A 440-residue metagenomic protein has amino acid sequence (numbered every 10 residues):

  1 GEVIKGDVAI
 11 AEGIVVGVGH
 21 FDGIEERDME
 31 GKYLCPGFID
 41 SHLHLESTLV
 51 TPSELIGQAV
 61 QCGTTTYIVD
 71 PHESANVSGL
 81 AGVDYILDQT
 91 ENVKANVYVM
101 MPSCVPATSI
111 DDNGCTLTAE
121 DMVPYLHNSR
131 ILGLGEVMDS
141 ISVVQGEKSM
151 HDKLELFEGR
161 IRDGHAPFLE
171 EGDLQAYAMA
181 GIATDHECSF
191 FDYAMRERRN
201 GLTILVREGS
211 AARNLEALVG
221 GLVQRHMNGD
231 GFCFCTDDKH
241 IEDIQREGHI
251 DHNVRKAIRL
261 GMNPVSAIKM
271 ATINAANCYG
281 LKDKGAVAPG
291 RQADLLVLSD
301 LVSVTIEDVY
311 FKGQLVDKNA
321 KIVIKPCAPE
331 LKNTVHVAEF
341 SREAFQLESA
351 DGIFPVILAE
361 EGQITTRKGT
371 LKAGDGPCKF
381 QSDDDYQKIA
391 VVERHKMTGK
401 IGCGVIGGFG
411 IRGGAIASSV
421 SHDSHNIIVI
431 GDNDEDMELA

Functional and structural regions predicted by a protein language model:
G1-G6, I10-A11, G19-F21, V60-C62 (+2 more regions): Active-site microenvironment of metallo-dependent hydrolases
F21-V69: Replace "His-x-His-based motif
G37-I39, V99, F234, I430: Residue-level marker for buried hydrophobic side chains located in beta-strands that build the well-ordered beta-sheet
I39-T51, P106-A119, A180-A183, E187: Active-site mouth loops of central-metabolism enzymes
I56-I161, Q224-H226: Divalent-metal coordination cores built from histidine and acidic residues
P71-S74, P102-C104, D139, P167-F168 (+4 more regions): Short, ordered loop/turn segments at secondary-structure junctions
T116-G135, I141-V206, R213-F234, D243-S266 (+1 more regions): Histidine/acidic residue-rich metal-binding segments in metalloenzymes
